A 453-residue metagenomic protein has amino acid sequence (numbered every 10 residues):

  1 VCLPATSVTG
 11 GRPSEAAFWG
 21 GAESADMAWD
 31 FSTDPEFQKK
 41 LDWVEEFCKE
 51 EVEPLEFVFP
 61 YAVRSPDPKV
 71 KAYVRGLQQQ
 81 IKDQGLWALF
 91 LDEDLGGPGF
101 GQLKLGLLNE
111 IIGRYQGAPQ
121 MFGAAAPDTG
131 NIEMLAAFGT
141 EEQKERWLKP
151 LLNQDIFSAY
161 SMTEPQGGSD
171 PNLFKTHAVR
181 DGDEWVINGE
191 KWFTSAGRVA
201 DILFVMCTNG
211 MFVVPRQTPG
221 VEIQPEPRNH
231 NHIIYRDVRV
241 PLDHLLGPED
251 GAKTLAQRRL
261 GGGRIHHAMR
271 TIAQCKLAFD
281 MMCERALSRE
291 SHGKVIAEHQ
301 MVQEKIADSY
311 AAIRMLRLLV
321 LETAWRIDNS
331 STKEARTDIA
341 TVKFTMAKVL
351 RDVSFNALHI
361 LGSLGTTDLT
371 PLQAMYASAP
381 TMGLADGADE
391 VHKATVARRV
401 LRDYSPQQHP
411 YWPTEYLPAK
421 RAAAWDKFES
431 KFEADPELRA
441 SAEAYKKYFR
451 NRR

Functional and structural regions predicted by a protein language model:
F18-Q116, A125, F138-Q143, P150-D155 (+3 more regions): Alpha-helical interface subdomain recognition
Q120-E142, G168: N-terminal glycine-rich flavin-associated loop
Q154-M162, M206: A short, Trp-centered hydrophobic/proline-enriched beta-strand micro-motif
L173, P215-P241: Flexible, small-/acidic-enriched active-site or ligand-binding loops
D183-E184, N188-Q224: A short core secondary-structure module
I233-A256: A short, charged helix-loop
